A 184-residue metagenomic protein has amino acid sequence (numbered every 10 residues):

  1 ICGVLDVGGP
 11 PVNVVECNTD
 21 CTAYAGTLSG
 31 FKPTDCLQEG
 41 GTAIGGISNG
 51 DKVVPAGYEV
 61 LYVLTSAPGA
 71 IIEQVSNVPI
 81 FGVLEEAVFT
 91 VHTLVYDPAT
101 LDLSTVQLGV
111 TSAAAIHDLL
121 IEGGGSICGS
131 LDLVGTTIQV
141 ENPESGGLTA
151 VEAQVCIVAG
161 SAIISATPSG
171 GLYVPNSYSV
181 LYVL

Functional and structural regions predicted by a protein language model:
I1-L184: Extracellular low-complexity Ser/Thr/Asn/Gly-rich intrinsically disordered segments
